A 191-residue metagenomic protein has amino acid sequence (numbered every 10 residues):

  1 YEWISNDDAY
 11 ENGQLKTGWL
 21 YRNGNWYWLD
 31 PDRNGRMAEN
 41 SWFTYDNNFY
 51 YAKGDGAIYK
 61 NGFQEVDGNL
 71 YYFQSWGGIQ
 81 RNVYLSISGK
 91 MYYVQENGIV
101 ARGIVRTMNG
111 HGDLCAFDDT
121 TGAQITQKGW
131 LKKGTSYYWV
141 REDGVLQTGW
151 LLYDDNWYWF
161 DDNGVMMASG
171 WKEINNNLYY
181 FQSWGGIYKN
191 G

Functional and structural regions predicted by a protein language model:
Y1-G191: Extracellular adhesion/carbohydrate-binding repeat motifs centered on closely spaced tryptophans
